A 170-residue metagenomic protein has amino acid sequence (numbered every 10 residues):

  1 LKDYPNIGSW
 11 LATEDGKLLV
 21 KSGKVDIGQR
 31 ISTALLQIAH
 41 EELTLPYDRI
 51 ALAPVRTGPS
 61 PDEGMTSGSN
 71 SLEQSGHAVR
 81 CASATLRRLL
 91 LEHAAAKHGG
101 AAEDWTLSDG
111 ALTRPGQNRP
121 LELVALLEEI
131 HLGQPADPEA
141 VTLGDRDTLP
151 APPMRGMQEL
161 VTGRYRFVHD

Functional and structural regions predicted by a protein language model:
L1-D170: Cofactor-binding beta-sheet edge motifs in enzyme active sites
